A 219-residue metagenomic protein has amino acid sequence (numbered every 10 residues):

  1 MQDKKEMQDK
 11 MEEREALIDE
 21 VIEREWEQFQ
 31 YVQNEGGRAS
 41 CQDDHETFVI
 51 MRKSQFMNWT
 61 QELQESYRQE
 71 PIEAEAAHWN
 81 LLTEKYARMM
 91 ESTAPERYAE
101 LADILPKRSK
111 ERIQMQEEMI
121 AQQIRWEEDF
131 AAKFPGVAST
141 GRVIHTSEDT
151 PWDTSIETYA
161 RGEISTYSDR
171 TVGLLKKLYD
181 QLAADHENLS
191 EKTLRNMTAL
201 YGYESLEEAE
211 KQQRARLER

Functional and structural regions predicted by a protein language model:
M1-M11: Compositionally biased, intrinsically disordered low-complexity segments enriched for polar/charged residues
D9-D43, S92-E96, E100-T150, T198-G202 (+1 more regions): Polar/charged low-complexity regulatory segments
E35-N58, E65-E70, L81-L82, E148 (+2 more regions): A cross-kingdom feature marking solvent-exposed beta-strand/loop segments within repeated, beta-rich binding/scaffold
F56-I72, M115-I120, I164-Y167, T171-D180: Short, structured motif recognition centered on aromatic/hydrophobic residues
Q64, Q69-S109, Y179-A209, Q213: Repeat-associated, polar segments at repeat-unit boundaries in modular proteins
T154-N196: C-terminal structured interaction module
